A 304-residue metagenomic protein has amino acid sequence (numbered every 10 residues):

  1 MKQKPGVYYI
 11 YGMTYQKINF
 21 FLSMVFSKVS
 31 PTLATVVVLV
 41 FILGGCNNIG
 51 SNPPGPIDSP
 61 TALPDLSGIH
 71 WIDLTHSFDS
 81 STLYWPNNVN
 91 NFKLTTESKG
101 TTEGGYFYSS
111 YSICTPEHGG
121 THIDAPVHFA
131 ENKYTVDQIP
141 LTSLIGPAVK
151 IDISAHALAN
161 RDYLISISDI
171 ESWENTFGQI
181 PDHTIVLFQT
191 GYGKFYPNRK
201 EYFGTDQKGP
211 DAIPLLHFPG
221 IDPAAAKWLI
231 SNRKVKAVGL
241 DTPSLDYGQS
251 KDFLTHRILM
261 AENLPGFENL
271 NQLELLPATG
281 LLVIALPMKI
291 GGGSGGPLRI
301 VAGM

Functional and structural regions predicted by a protein language model:
Q3-P5: Cationic, low-complexity basic patches in intrinsically disordered or flexible, solvent-exposed regions
Y8-Y9: Short, positively charged and aromatic/hydrophobic N-terminal segments
Q16-L33: Bacterial N-terminal signal peptides that target proteins for export
V29, V36-V37, S112, N175: A residue-level detector for conformationally permissive "hinge/kink" positions
A34-G44: Bacterial N-terminal signal peptides
N47-M304: Active-/binding-site microenvironments in catalytic and ligand-binding cores
